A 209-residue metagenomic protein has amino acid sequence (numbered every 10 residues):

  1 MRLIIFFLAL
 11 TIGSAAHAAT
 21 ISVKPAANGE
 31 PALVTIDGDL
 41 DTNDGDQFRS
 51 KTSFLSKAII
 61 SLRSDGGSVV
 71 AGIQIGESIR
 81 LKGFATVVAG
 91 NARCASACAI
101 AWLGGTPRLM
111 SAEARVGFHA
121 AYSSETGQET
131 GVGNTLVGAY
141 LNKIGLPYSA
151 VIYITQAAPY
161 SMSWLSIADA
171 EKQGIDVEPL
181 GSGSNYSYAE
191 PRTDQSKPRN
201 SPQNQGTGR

Functional and structural regions predicted by a protein language model:
I4-S14: Bacterial N-terminal signal peptides
H17-L55, S64-S68, E113-T155: Small-residue-centered hinge/linker elements
I36, I60, W102, A170: Terminal peptide-recognition signature
D44, S68-I73, A95-C98, E125-Q128 (+1 more regions): Extracytoplasmic/secreted cell-surface and envelope-processing proteins
L62-R63, A89: Structural motif
A71, R80, F84-S123: Glycine-rich beta-to-alpha active-site loop
H119-A120, S124-N204: Charged, glycine-interspersed solvent-exposed loop segments at helix/strand-loop junctions that cap or gate access
G206-R209: Short, solvent-exposed mixed-charge patches
